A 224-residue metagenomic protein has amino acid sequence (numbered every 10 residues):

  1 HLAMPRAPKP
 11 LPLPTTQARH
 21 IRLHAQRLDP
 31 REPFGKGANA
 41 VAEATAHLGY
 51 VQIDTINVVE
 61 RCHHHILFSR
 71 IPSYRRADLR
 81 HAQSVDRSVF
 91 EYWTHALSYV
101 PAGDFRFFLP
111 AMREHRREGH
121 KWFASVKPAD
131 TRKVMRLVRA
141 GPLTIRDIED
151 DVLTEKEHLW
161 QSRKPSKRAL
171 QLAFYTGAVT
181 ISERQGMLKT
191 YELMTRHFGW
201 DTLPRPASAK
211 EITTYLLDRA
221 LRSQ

Functional and structural regions predicted by a protein language model:
L2-Q224: Long, low-complexity intrinsically disordered regions
